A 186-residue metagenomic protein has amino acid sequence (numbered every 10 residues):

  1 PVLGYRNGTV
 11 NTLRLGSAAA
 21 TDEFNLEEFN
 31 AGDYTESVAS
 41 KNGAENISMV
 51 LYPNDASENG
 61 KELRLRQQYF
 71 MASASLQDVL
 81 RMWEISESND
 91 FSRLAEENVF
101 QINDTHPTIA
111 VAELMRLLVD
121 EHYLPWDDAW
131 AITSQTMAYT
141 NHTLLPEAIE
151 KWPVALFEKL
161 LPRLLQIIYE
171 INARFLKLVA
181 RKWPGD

Functional and structural regions predicted by a protein language model:
P1-D186: A conserved ligand/cofactor-binding region detector
